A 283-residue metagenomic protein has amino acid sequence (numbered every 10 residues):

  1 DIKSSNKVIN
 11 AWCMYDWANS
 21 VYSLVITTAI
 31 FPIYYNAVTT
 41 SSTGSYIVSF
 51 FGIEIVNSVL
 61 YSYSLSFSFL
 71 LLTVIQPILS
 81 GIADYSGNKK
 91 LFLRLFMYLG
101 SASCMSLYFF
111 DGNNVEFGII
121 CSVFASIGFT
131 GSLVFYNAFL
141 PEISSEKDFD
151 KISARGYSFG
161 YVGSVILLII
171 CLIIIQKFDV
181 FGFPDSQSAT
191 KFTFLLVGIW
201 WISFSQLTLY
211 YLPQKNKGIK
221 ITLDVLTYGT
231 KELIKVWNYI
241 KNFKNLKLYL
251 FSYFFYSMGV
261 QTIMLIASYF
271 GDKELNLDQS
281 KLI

Functional and structural regions predicted by a protein language model:
D1-N10, P213-F251, E274: Juxtamembrane intracellular "pre-TM" segments in multi-pass secondary transporters
L24-S58, L265-L282: Short amphipathic helix-loop junctions that connect adjacent transmembrane helices in Major Facilitator Superfamily/SLC
I26, I30, I55-G81, A102 (+1 more regions): Central cavity-lining transmembrane alpha-helices of secondary-active solute carriers, predominantly the Major
T73, R94-N113: C-terminal ends and interior cores of transmembrane alpha-helices in multi-pass membrane transporters/permeases
A83-L99: Cytoplasmic membrane-interface "Motif A"-like loop-to-helix N-cap segments of 12-TM Major Facilitator Superfamily
C121, A125-S158: Cytoplasmic helix-loop-helix junction between adjacent transmembrane helices in 12-TM secondary transporters
S153-I175: Glycine-rich segments within core transmembrane alpha-helices of 12-TM secondary carriers
L167-V180, G198-G218: C-terminal membrane-cytosol helix-exit motif in multi-pass small-molecule transporters
